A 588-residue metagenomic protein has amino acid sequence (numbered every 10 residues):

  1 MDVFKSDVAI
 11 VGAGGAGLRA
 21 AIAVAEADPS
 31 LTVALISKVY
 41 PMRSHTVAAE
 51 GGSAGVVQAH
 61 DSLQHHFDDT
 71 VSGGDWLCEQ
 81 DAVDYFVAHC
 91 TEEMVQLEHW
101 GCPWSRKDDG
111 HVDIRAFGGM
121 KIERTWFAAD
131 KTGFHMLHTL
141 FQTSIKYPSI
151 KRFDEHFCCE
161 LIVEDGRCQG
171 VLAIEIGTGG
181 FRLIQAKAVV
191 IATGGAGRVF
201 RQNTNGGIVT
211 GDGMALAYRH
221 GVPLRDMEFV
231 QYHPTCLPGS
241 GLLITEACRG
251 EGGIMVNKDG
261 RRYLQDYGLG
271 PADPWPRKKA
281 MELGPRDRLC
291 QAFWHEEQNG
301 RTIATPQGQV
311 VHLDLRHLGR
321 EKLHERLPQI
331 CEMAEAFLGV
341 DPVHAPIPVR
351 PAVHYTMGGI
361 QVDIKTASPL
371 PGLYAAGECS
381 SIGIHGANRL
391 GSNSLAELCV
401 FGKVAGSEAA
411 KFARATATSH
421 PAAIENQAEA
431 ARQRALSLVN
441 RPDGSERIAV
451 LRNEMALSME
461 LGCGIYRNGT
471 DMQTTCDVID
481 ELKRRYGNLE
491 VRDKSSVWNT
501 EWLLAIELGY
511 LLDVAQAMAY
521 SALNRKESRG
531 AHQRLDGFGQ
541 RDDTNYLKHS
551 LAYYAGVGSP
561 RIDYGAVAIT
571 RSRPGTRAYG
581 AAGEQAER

Functional and structural regions predicted by a protein language model:
V3-S6, G15, A23, P29-L35 (+11 more regions): Glycine- and aromatic-enriched mobile tails/lids
V39-V71, D75, Q231, T245-E246: Conserved N-terminal glycine-rich FAD pyrophosphate-binding loop of Rossmann-like flavoproteins
W76-Q80, H111-H138, G197-R201, V310-E321: Helix-loop-beta segment of a Rossmann-like dinucleotide-binding subdomain
C78-T91, T125-Q142, F153, N203-G211 (+2 more regions): Short beta-strand to alpha-helix junction loop
E98-G180, Q185, A192, H233-S240 (+1 more regions): Conserved redox-cofactor binding core of oxidoreductases
E160-L183, V340-I382: FAD-site-proximal beta/loop scaffold in flavoenzymes
A188-L242, G391-V404, E408: Glycine-rich loop(s) and the adjacent beta-strand/alpha-helix scaffold that form part
L216, V222-A336, V340, E408-R414: An anion/pyrophosphate-binding glycine-rich loop and adjacent beta-alpha core in soluble alpha-beta enzymes
